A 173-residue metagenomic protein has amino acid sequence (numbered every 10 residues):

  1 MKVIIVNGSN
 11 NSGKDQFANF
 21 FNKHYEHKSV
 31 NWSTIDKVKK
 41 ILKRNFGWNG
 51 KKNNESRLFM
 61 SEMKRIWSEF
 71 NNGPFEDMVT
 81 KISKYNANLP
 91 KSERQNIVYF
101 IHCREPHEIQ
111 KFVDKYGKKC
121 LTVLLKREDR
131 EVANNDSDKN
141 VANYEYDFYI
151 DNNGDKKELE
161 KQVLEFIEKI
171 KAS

Functional and structural regions predicted by a protein language model:
M1-I4: Extreme N-terminal starter segment of soluble prokaryotic enzymes
S9: P-loop (Walker A) phosphate-binding loop of NTP-binding proteins
K14: Conserved lysine of the Walker
F17: Hydrophobic positions on the alpha1 helix immediately C-terminal to the Walker A/P-loop
K23-N31: Post-Walker A helix-loop "phosphate-sensing" segment adjacent to the P-loop in P-loop NTPases
S33-V98, R104: ATP-dependent small-molecule kinase phosphotransfer cores that center on conserved nucleotide phosphate-binding segments
T80-N140: ATP-dependent NMP and nucleoside kinases share a basic, alpha-helical "lid"
D114, L121-S173: Small-molecule kinase domains that catalyze NTP-dependent phosphoryl transfer to phosphate-bearing small molecules
